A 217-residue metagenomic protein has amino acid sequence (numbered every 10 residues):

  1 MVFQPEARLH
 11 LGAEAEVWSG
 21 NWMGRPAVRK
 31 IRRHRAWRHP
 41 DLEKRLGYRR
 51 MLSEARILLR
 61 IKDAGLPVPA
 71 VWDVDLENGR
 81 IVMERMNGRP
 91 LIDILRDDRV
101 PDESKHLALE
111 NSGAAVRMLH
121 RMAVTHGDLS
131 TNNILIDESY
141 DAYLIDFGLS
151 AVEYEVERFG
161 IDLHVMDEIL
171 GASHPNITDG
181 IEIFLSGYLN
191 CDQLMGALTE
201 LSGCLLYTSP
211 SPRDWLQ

Functional and structural regions predicted by a protein language model:
V2-G24: ATP-binding glycine-rich phosphate-binding loop
E16-R49: ATP-binding glycine-rich loop module of kinase domains
A70-D102, H106: Conserved structural core of kinase catalytic domains
R117-V124: Protein kinase catalytic-loop region centered on the HRD/HxD motif
V124-H126, T131: Catalytic-loop of the protein kinase fold
S150-L206: C-lobe/activation-segment region of protein kinase-like
Y207-Q217: Single conserved hydrophobic/aromatic residue that forms the stacking wall/gate of nucleotide- or nucleobase-binding
